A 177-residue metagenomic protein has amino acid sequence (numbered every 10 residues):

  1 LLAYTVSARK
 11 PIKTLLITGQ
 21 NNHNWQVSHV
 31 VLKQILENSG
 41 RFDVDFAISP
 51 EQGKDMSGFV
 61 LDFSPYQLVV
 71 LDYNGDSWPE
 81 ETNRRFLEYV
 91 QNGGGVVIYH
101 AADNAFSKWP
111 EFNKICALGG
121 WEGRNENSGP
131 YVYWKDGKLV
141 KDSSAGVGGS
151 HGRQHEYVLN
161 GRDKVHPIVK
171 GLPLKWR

Functional and structural regions predicted by a protein language model:
L1-S7: Hydrophobic h-region of N-terminal signal peptides that target proteins for export in Gram-negative bacteria
A3, G19, P173: Residue-level marker of positions within ordered structural domains that often coincide with functionally constrained
R9, K13-Q20, N24-F106: Helical hinge/lid and interdomain linker segments adjacent to catalytic or ligand-binding clefts that mediate domain
Y99-R177: An acidic, glycine-rich "communication" segment
